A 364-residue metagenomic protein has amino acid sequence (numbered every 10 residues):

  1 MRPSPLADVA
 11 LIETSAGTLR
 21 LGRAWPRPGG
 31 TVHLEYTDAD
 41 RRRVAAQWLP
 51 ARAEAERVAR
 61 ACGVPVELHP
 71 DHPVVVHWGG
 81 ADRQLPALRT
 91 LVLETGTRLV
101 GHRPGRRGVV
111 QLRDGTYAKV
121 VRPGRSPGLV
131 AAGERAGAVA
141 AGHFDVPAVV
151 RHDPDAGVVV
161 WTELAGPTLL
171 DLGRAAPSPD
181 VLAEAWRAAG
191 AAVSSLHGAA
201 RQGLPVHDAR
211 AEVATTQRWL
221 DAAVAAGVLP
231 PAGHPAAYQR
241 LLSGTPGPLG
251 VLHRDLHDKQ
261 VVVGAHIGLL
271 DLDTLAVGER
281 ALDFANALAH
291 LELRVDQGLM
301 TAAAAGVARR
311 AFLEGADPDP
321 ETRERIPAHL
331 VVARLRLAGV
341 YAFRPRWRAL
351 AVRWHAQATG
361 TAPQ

Functional and structural regions predicted by a protein language model:
M1-G157, W161-T162, P167-L172, L182 (+2 more regions): Phosphate/pyrophosphate-binding loops and the adjoining catalytic core of nucleotide-dependent enzymes
A87-L99, A136-A140, R201-R254, G264 (+3 more regions): An alpha-helical support segment within catalytic cores of ATP-dependent transferases
L99, G108-R113, Y117, V159 (+1 more regions): Active-site acidic catalytic loop and adjacent metal/ATP-binding pocket of ATP-dependent phosphoryl transfer enzymes
V121, D180, G247, L272-G278 (+1 more regions): Short, contiguous acidic/charged loop-to-helix segments that flank catalytic cores in large enzymes
R125, T168, V261, V277-E279 (+1 more regions): Conserved protein kinase catalytic core
V146-V158, L172-G233, G247-L249, T274-R280: A cross-family kinase active-site recognition segment
A185-A188, L229-Y238, A302-F312, L350-T361: Extended, well-ordered alpha-helical scaffold segments
F284-P318, V331-A349: Active-site activation/catalytic loop segments of kinase-like enzymes and analogous catalytic loops in related
